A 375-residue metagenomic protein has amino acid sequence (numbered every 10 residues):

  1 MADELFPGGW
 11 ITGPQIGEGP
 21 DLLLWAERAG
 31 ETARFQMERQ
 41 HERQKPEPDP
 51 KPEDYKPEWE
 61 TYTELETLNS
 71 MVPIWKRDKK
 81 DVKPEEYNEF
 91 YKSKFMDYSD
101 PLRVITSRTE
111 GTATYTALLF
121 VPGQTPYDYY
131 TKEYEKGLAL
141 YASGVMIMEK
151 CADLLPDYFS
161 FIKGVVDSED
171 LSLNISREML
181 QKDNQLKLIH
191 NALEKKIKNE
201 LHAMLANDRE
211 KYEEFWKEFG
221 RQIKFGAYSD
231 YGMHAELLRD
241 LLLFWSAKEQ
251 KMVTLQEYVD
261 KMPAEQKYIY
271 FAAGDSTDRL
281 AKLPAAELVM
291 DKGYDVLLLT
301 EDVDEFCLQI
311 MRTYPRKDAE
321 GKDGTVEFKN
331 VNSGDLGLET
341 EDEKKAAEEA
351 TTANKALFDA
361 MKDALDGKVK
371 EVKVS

Functional and structural regions predicted by a protein language model:
M1-S375: Conserved GHKL (Bergerat-fold) ATPase module
